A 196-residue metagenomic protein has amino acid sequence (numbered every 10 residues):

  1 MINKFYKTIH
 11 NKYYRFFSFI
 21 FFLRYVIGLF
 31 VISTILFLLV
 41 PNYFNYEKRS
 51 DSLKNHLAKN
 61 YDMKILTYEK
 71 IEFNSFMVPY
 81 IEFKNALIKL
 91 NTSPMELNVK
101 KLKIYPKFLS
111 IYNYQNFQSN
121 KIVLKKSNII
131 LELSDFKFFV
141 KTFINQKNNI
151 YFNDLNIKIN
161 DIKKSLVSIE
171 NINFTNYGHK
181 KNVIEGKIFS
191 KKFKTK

Functional and structural regions predicted by a protein language model:
M1-D62: N-terminal type II signal-anchor transmembrane helix that functions as the membrane-insertion/stop-transfer segment
N42-S50, H56, L66-S168, I172 (+2 more regions): Flexible beta-edge/linker motif
F193-K196: Short, intrinsically disordered, charge-balanced linker/junction segments flanking boundaries in proteins
